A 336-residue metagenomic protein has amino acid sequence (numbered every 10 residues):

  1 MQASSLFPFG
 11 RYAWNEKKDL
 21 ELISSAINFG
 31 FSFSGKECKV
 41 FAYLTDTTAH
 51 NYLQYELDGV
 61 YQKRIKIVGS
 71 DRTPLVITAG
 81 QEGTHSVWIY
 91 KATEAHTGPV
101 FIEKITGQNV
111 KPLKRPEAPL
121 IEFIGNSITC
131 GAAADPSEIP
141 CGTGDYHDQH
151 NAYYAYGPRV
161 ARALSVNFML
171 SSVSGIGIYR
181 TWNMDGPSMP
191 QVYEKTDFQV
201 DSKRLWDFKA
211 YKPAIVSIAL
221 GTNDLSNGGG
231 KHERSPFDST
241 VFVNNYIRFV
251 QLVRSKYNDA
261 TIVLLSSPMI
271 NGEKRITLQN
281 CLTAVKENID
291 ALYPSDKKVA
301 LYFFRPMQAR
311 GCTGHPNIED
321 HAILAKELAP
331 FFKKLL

Functional and structural regions predicted by a protein language model:
M1-I124, I128-Q149, L336: N-terminal secretory targeting modules
S24-A26, A95, P140-P236, T240 (+3 more regions): Conserved SGNH/GDSL esterase-like catalytic core that processes O-acyl groups on lipids and polysaccharides
K111-K114, S202-K212, Q251-Y257, L335: Surface-exposed acidic, glycine-flexible loop patches that form ligand/cofactor-binding and adhesion interfaces
L120-I124, T129, F168-S172, A214-A219 (+2 more regions): Structural recognition of the beta-strand scaffold that forms the well-ordered cores of secreted hydrolase catalytic
C130-A133, I178, S226-N227, R310-G311: Short, solvent-exposed loop/turn elements at domain surfaces
A161, V253-S255, D290: N-terminal cationic-hydrophobic initiation segments that often serve targeting/anchoring roles
Y246-V250, T283-K286: Generic structural signal for well-ordered alpha-helices, preferentially at hydrophobic/aromatic core positions
A260-S266, K274-T313, I318-L336: Extracellular serine-dependent O-acyl
